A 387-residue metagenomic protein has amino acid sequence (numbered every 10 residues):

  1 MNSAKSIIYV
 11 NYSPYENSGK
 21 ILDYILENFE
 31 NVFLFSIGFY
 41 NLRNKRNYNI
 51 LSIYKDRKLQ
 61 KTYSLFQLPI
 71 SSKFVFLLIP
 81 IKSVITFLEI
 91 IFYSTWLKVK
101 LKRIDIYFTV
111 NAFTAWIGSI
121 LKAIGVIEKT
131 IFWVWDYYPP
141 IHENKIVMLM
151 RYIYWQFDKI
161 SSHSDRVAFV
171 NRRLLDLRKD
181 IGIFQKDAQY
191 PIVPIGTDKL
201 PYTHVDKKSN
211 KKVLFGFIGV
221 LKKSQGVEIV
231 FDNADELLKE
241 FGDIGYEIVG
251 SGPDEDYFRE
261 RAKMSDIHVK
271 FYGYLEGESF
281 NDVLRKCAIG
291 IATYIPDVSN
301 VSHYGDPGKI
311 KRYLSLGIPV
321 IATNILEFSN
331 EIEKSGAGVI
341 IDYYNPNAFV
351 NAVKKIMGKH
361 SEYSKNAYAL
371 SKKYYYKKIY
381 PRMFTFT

Functional and structural regions predicted by a protein language model:
M1-R57, K102, P194, D232-K239: N-terminal subdomain of nucleotide-sugar transferases
S94-R103, W116, I120-I124, F132 (+2 more regions): Membrane-proximal helix-turn-helix segments that form the acceptor-binding/catalytic region of lipid-linked
Y137-Y138, R173-L174, Y190-T203, V220 (+1 more regions): Short beta-strand->alpha-helix junction loop in the catalytic core of nucleotide-activated group-transfer enzymes
I160-Y190, T197-K199, N330-E331: A short, active-site helix/loop in glycosyltransferases that binds the activated sugar's phosphate group
A168, T197, P201, K207-Q225 (+2 more regions): Conserved donor-binding/catalytic core segment of Leloir-type glycosyltransferases
D256-L284, I289: Nucleotide-activated donor-binding/catalytic signature segment of Leloir-type glycosyltransferases, i.e., the conserved
L284-H303, I318: Acidic donor-binding loop of glycosyltransferase active sites
Y344-N345, G358-F386: A charged, aromatic-enriched C-terminal amphipathic alpha-helix characteristic of glycosyltransferases across folds
